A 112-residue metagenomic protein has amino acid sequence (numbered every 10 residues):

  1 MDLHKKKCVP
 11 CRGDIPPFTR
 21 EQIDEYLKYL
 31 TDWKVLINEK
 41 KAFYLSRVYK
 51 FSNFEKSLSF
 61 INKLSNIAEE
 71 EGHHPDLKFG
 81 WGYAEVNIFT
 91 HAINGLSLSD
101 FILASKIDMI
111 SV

Functional and structural regions predicted by a protein language model:
M1-Y83, N87-V112: Long, contiguous binding/interaction regions
